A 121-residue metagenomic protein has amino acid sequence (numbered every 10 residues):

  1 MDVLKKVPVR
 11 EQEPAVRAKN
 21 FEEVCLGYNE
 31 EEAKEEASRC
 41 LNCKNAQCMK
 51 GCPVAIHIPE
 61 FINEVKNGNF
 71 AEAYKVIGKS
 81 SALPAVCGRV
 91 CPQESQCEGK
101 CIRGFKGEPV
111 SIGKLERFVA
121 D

Functional and structural regions predicted by a protein language model:
M1-D121: Ferredoxin-type iron-sulfur electron-transfer modules and their immediate structural context
